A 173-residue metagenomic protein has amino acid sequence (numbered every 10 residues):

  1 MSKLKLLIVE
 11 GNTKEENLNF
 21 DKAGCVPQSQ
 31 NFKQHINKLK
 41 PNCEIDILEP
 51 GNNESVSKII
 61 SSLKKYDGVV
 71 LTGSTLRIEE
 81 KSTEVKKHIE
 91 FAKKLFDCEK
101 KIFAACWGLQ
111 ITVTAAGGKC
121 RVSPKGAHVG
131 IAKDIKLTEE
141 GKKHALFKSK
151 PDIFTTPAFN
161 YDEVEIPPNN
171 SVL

Functional and structural regions predicted by a protein language model:
M1-E90, K94-K100: N-terminal beta1-alpha1 cap of cysteine-dependent amidohydrolase-like domains
T13, N52-E54, L109, A127 (+1 more regions): Residue-level detector of flexible, active-site-proximal loop/helix-junction positions within diverse enzyme catalytic
D46-N53, I89-F91, G108-G117, K142-I153 (+1 more regions): Noncatalytic linker/hinge segments flanking ATPase motor cores
I60-K64, I111-V113, E165-N169: Short loop/helix-cap segments at secondary-structure boundaries that form the rim of catalytic
S74-G141: Cysteine-nucleophile active-site neighborhood
G117-L173: Pocket-forming structural segment of enzyme catalytic cores
